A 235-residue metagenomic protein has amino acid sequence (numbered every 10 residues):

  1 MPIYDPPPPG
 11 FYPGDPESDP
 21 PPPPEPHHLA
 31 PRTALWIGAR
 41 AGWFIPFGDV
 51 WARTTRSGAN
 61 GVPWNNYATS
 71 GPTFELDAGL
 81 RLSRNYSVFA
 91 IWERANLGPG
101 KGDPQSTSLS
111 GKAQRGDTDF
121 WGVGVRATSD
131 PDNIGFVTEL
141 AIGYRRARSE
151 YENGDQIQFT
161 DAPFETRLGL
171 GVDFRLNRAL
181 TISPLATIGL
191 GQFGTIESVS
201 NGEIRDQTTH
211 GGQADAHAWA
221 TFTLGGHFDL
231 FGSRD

Functional and structural regions predicted by a protein language model:
M1-L82, Y86-V88, W92-N96, D215-D235: Short glycine/proline- and aromatic-enriched beta-strand/turn motifs that initiate or cap beta-hairpins
P7-E17, A113-F120, I204: Short, charged, low-hydrophobicity "junction" segments
P16-P24, S106, W121, F164 (+1 more regions): Short amphipathic alpha-helical surface micro-motifs
P23, G154, G169, T208-T209: Short structured motifs
L29-P31, P63-S70, S110-D117, D155-A162 (+1 more regions): Replace "Gram-negative outer membrane beta-barrel proteins" with "bacterial and organellar outer membrane beta-barrel
A41, I45, D77-G169, F174-S183 (+1 more regions): Gram-negative (and chloroplast) outer-membrane scaffold detector with strong preference for beta-barrel transmembrane
D49-R53, S149-E152, T195-I196: A short secondary-structure junction signal
V50, V62-P63, L97-K101, N177-D235: Predominantly the C-terminal beta-signal and adjacent terminal strand-loop region of outer-membrane beta-barrel
